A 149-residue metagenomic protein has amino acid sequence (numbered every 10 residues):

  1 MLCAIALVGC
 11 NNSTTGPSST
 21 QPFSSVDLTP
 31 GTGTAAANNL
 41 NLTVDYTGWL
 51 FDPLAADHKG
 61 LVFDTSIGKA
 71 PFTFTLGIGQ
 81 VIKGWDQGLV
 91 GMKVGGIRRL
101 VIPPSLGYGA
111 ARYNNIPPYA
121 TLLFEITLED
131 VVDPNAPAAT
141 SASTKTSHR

Functional and structural regions predicted by a protein language model:
M1-R149: Cross-family detector of peptidyl-prolyl cis-trans isomerase
